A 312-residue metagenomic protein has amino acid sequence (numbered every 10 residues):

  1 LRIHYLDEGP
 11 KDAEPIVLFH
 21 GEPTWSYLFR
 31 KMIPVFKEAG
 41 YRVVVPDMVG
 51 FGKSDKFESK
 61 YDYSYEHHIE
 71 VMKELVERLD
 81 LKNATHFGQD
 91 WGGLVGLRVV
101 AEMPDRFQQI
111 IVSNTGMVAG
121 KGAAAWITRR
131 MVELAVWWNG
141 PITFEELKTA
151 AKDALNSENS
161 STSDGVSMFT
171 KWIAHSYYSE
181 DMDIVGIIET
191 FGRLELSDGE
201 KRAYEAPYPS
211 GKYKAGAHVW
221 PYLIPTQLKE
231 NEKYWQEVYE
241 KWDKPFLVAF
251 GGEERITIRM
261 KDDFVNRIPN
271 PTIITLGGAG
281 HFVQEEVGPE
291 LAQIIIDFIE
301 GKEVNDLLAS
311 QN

Functional and structural regions predicted by a protein language model:
R2-P15, L28, F51-F87, W91-T275 (+3 more regions): Flexible "cap/lid" subdomain of the alpha/beta-hydrolase fold that forms the substrate-access gate
E8-K53: Conserved HGGG/HGGXW glycine-rich cap/lid loop of the alpha/beta-hydrolase fold
H20, Q89, G280: Single, functionally critical "micro-switch" positions that shape active/binding sites and transmembrane helices
A279-A292: Catalytic histidine-centered segment of alpha/beta-hydrolase-like enzymes
